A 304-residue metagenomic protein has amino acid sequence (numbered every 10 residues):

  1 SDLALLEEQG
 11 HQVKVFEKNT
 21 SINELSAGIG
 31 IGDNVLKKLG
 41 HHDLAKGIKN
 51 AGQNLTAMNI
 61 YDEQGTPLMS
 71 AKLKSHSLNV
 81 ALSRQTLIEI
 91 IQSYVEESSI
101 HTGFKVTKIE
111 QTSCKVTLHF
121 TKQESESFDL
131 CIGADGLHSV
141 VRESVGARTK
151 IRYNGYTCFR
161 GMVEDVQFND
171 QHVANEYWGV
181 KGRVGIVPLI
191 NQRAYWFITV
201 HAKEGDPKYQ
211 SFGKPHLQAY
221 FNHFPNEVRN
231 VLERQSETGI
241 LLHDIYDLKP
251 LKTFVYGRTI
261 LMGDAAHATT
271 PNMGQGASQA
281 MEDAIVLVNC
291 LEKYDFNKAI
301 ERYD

Functional and structural regions predicted by a protein language model:
S1-N19, I132-G133, F159, G239-D304: Conserved mid-domain beta->alpha element of the FAD-binding
E7, G32-R160, D206-K214: Conserved N-terminal helical subregion
K18, N23-N34: Accessory recognition modules or surfaces
I22, K74-V80, G274-A277: Glycine-rich "substrate-gating" loop/helix at the edge of Rossmann-like oxidoreductase active sites
I22-N23, V140-V141, A268-T270: Catalytic P-loop NTPase motifs of RecA-like helicase/translocase cores
S26-G28, P207-S211, M273-Q275: Short, solvent-exposed loop/turn segments at secondary-structure boundaries
P67-E89, K115, K122-E126, E164-I240: Conserved FAD/dinucleotide-binding core of flavoprotein oxidoreductases
H138-S139, C158-R160, G182-G185, A266-H267: Histidine-centered metal-chelating micro-motifs
